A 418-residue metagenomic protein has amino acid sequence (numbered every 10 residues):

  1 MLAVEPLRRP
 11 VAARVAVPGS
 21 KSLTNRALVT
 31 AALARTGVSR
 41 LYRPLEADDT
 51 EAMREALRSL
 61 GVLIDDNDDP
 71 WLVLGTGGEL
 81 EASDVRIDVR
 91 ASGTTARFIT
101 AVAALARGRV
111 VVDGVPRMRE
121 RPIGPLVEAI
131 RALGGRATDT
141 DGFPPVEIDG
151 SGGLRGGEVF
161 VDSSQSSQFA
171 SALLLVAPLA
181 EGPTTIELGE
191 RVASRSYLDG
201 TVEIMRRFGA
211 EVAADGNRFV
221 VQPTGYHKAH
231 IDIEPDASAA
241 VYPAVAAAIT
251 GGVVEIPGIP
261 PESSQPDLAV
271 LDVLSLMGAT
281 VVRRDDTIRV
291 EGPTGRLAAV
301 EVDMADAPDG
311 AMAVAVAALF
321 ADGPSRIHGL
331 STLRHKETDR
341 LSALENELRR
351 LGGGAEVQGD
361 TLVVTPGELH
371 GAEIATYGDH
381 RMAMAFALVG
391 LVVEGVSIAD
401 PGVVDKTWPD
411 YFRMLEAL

Functional and structural regions predicted by a protein language model:
M1-L418: Short, structured segments at the rim of ligand-binding sites
